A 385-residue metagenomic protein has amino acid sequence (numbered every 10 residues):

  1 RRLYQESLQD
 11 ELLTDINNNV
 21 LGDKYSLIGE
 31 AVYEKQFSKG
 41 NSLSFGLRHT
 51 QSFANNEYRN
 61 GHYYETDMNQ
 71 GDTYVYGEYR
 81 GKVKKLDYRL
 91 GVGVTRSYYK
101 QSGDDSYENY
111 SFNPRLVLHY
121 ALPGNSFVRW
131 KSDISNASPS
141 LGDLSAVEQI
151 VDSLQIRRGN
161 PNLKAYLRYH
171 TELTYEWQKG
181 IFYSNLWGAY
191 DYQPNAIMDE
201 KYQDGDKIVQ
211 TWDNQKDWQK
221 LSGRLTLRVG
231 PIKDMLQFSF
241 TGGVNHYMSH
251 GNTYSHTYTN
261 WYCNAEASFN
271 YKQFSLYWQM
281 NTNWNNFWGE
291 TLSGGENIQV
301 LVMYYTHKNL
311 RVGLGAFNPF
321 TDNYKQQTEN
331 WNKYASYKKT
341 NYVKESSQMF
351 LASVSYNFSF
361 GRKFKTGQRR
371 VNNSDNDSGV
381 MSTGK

Functional and structural regions predicted by a protein language model:
R1-D104, S111, A121, F182-A189 (+2 more regions): Face-selective signature of the C-terminal outer-membrane beta-barrel domain
R1-L13, N55-Y63, K100-N109, L141-Q149 (+7 more regions): Outer-membrane beta-barrel translocator domains and adjoining extracellular loop/strand segments of Gram-negative
N17-Y25, Y63-G71, D104-S111, V151 (+5 more regions): Replace "Gram-negative outer membrane beta-barrel proteins" with "bacterial and organellar outer membrane beta-barrel
G29-A31, V75-G77, P114-L116, P161 (+5 more regions): Membrane-embedded beta-strands of outer-membrane beta-barrel proteins, especially the hydrophobic/small aromatic
H49-N55, G81-K85, V94-K100, E108 (+12 more regions): Transmembrane beta-strands of outer-membrane beta-barrel pores
G124-S126, N136-N185, Y192, Q210-S222 (+2 more regions): Outer-membrane beta-barrel signature, preferentially recognizing the C-terminal barrel domain of Gram-negative
N136, Y305-K385: C-terminal beta-signal and adjacent terminal beta-strands/loops of Gram-negative outer-membrane beta-barrel proteins
G242-S249, T259-T306, L310-R311, G315-K338: C-terminal beta-barrel architecture of Gram-negative outer-membrane proteins
